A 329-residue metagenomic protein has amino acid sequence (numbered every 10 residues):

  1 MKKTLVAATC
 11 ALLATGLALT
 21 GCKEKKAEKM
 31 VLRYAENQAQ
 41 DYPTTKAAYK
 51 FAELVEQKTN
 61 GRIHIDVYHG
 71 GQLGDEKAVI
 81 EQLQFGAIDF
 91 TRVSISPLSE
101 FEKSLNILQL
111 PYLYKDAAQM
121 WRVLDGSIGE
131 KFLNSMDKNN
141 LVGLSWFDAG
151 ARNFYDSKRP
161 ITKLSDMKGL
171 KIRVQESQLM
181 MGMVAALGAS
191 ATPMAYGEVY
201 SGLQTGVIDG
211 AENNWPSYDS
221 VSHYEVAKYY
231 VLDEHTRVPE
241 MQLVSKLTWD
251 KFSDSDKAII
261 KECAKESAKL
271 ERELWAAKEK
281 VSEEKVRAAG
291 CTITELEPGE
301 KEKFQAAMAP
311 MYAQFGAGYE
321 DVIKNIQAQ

Functional and structural regions predicted by a protein language model:
M1-T9: Bacterial N-terminal signal peptides that target proteins for export
C10, C22-Q119, I128, M136-Q329: N-terminal secretory/targeting leader peptides
G16-L19: Bacterial Sec-type N-terminal signal peptides, specifically the leucine/valine-rich hydrophobic h-region
L133: Thiol/selenol-based redox catalytic cores and closely related redox-interacting motifs
